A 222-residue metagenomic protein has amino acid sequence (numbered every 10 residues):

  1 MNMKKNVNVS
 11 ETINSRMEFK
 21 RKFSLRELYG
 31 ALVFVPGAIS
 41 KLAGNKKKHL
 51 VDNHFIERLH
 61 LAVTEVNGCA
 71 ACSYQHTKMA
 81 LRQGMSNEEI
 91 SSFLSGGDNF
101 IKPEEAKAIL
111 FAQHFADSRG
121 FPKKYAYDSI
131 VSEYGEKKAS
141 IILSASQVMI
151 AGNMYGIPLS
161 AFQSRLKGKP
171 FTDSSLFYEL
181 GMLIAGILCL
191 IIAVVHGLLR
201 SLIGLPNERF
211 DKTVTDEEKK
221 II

Functional and structural regions predicted by a protein language model:
M1-I222: Hydrophobic alpha-helical segments
